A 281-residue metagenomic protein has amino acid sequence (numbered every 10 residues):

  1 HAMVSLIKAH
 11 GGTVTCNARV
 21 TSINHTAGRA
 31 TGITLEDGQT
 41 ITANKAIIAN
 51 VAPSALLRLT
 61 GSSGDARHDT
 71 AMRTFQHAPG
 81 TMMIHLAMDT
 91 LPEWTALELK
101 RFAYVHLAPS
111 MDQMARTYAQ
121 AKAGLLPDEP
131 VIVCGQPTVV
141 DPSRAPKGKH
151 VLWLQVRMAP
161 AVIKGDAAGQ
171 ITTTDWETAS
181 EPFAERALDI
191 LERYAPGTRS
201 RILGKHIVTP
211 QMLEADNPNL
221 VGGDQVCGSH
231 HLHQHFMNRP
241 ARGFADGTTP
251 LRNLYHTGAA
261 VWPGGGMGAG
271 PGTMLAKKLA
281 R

Functional and structural regions predicted by a protein language model:
L6-V20: A conserved beta-strand/loop element that lines the FAD pocket in flavoprotein oxidoreductases
I7, G11, V51, A55-T60 (+4 more regions): A generic secondary-structure signal for well-formed alpha-helical elements
R19-P146: Mid-domain catalytic core of redox enzymes that form a hydrophobic substrate pocket/lid adjacent to a catalytic redox
I48, L86, L154, L191 (+3 more regions): Hydrophobic, well-ordered secondary-structure elements that form the walls of internal hydrophobic environments
T90-A215: C-terminal segments that line or cap access tunnels to active or ligand-binding sites in enzymes and enzyme-associated
P127-P137, R193-W262: A glycine-rich dinucleotide-binding beta-alpha-beta segment and adjacent secondary-structure elements that constitute
A259-A280: A conserved FAD-binding loop/helix module that cradles the flavin
